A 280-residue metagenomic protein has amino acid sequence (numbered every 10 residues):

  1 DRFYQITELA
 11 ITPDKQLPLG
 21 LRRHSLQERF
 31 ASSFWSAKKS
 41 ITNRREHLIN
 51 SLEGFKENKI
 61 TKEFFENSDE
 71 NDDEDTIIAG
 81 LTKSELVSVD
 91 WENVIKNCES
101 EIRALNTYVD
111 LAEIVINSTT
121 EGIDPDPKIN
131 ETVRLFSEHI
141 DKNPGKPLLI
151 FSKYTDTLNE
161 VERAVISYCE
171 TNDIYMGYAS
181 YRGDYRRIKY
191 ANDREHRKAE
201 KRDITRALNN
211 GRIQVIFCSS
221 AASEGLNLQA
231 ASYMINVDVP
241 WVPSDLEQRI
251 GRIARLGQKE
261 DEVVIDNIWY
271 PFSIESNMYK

Functional and structural regions predicted by a protein language model:
D1-Y175, S180-D184, N209, A222-E224 (+1 more regions): Helicase motor interdomain insertion/brace
I174-R186, V239, Q248, E262-F272: Conserved beta-strand -> loop -> alpha-helix junction used to position metal-binding or nucleic-acid-contacting
Y175-S219: Conserved helicase ATPase core of P-loop NTP-dependent helicases/translocases
R197, R202-D203, N236, P243-L246 (+2 more regions): Amphipathic, heptad-repeat alpha-helical coiled-coil/stalk segments that mediate oligomerization, tethering
T205, I216-A231, I250-Q258: SF2 helicase motor core recognition
R212, S244-I250, A254-K280: A conserved SF2-helicase RecA2
E224-V239, V263-N267: A short beta-strand element within the Helicase C-terminal
